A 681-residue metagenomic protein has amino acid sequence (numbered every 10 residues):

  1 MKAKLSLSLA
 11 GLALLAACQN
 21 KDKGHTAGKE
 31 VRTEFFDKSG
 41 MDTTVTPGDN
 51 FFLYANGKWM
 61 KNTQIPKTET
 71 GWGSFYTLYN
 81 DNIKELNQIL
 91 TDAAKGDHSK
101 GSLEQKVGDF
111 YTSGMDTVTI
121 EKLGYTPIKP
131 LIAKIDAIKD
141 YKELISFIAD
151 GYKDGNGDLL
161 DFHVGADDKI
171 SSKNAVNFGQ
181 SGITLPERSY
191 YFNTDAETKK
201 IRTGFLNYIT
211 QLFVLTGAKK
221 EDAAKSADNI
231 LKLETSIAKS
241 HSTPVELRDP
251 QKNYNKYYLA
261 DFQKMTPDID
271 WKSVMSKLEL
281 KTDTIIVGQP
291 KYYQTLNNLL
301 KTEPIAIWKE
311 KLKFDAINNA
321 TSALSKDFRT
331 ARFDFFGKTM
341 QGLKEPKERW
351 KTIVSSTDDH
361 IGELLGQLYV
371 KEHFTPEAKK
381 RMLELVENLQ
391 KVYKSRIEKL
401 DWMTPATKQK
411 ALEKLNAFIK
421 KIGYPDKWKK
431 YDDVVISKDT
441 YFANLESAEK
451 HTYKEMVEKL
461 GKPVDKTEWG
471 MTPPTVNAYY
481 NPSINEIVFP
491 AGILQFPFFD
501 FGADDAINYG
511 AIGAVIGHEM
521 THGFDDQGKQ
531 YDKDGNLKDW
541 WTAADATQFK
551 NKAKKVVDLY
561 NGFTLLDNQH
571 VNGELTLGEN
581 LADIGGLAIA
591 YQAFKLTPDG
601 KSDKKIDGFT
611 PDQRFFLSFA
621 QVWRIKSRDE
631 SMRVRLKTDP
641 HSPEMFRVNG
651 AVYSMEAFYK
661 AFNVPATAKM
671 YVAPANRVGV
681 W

Functional and structural regions predicted by a protein language model:
M1-L7: Bacterial N-terminal signal peptides that target proteins for export
S8-A13: Bacterial N-terminal signal peptides
L15-A17: C-terminal motif of bacterial Sec signal peptides marking the signal peptidase cleavage site
Q19-K21: Bacterial signal peptide processing site
G24-S39: Short, Gly/Pro- and small/polar-rich lid/capping loops
E30, T46-D49, Y54-M115: Active-site-surrounding "flap" and adjacent substrate/cofactor-binding loops of secreted or lumenal enzymes, prototyped
A93-E384, N388: Noncatalytic, helix-rich "gating/capping" subdomain that lines the substrate-entry/channel surface of large enzyme
M265-D268, I286, P290, K347 (+3 more regions): Intrinsically disordered, low-complexity linker/terminal regions across diverse proteins
